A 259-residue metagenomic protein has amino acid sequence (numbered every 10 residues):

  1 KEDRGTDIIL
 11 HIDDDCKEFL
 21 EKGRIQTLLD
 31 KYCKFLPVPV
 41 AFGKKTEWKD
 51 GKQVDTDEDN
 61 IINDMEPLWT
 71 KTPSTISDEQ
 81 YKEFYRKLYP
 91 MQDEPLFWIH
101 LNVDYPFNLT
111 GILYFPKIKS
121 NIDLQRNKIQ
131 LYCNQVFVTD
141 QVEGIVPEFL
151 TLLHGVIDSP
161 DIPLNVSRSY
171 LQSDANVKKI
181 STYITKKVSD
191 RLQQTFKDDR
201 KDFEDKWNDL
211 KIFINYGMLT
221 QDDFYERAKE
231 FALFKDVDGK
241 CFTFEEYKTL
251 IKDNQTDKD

Functional and structural regions predicted by a protein language model:
K1-D259: Conserved GHKL (Bergerat-fold) ATPase module
